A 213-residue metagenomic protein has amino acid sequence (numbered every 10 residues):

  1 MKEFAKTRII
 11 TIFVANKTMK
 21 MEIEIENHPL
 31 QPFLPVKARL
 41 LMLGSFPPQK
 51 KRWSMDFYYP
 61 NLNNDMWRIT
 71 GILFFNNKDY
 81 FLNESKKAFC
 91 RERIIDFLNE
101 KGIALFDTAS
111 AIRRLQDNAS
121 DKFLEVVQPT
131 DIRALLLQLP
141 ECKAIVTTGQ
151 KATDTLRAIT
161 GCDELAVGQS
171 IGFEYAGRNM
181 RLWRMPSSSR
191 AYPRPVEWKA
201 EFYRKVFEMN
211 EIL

Functional and structural regions predicted by a protein language model:
N16-P35, P48-K50, P60-L62, D117-R133 (+1 more regions): C-terminal capping/extension of enzyme domains
V36-S45: Short, hydrophobic/glycine-enriched beta-strand segments
K37-A38, E141-K143, N179: A general structural motif
L43, T147-T148, M185: Short hydrophobic segments within beta-strands
W53-L124: Short, surface-exposed acidic-centric catalytic microdomains
E100-A158: Internal catalytic-core helix/loop-beta-alpha segment that presents or stabilizes conserved functional determinants
